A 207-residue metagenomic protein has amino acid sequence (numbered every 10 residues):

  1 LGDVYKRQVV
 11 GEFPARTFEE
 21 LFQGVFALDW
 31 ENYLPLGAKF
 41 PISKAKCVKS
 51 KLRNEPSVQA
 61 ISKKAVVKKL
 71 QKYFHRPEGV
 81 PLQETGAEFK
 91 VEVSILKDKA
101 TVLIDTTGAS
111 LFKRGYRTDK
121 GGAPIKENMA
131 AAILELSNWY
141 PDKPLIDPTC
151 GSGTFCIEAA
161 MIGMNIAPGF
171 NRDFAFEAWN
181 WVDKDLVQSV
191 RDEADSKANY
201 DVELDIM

Functional and structural regions predicted by a protein language model:
G2-Y5: Short, small-residue-biased leader/transition segments that mark boundaries at the very start of proteins
R7-G11, A109-S110, R114, A123 (+2 more regions): Flexible, active-site-adjacent loop/turn segments at secondary-structure boundaries
Q8-L28, Y33-L34: Accessory, often N-terminal, substrate/partner-engagement and coupling regions that sit outside the core NTP/cofactor
Q23, K64, K68, E127-E135: Short, contiguous clusters of charged residues that form electrostatic/catalytic patches at enzyme active sites, used
G24-Y116: Non-catalytic substrate-recognition/targeting regions of SAM-dependent transferases
V102-L136: SAM-dependent Rossmann-like transferase core, predominantly class I methyltransferases with a strong bias toward
I125-M207: Conserved S-adenosyl-L-methionine
